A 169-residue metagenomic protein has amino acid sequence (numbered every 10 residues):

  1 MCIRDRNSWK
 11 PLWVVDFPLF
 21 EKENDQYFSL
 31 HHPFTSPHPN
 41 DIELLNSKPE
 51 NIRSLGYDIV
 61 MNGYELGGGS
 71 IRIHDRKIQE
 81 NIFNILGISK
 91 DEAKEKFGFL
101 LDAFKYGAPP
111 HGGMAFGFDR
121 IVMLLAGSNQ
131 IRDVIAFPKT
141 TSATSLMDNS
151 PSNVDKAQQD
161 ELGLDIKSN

Functional and structural regions predicted by a protein language model:
R4-N169: Structured aminoacyl-transfer and RNA-binding surfaces used for tRNA recognition/handling in the translation apparatus
